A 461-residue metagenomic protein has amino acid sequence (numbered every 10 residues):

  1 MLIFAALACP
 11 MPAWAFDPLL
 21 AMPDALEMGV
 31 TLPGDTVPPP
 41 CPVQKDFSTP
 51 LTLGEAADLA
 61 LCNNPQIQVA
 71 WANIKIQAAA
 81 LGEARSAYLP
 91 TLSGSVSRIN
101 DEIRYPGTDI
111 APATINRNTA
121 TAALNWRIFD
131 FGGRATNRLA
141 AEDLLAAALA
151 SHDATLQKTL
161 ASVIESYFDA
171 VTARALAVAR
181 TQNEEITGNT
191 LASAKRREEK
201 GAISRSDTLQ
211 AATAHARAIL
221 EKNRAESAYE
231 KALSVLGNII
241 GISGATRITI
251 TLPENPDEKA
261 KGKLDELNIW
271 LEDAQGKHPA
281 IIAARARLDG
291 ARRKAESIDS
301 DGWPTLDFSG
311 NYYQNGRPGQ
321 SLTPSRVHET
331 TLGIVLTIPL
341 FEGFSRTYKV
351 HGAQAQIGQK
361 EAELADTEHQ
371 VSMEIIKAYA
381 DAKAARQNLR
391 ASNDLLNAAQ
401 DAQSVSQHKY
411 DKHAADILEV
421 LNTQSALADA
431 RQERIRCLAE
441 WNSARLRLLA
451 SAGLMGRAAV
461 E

Functional and structural regions predicted by a protein language model:
M1-L59, E226-E272, A450-E461: Terminal intrinsically disordered/low-complexity segments used for targeting and assembly
P38-T49, S95-W126, T251-L264, E296 (+2 more regions): Small/polar, glycine/serine/threonine/aspartate-rich low-complexity segments that form flexible
D58-Q68, K75-T91, A122-A140, A150-Q157 (+8 more regions): A glycine-/polar-enriched beta->alpha junction
I76, R117-T119, E165, Q210 (+2 more regions): Transmembrane beta-barrel architecture of outer-membrane proteins
A150, A154-D273, A378-D381, A385 (+3 more regions): Periplasmic alpha-helical coiled-coil/stalk elements that build and connect Gram-negative outer-membrane
E198-A202, Y410-A414, S451: A short glycine-centered flexible hinge/capping loop motif at secondary-structure junctions
A225, P279, A286, C437: Metallo-beta-lactamase
